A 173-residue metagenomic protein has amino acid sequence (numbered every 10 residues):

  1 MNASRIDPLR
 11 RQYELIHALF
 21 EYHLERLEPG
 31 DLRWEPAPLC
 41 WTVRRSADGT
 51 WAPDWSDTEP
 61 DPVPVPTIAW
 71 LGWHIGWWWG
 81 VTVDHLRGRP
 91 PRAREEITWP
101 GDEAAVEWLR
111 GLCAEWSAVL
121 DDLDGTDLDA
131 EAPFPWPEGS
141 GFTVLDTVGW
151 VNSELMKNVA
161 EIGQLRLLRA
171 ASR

Functional and structural regions predicted by a protein language model:
A3-E96, P133-R173: Short, contiguous alpha-helical
I97-D129, D146-M156: Acidic/histidine-rich alpha-helical segments that form the ligand environment of transition-metal centers
